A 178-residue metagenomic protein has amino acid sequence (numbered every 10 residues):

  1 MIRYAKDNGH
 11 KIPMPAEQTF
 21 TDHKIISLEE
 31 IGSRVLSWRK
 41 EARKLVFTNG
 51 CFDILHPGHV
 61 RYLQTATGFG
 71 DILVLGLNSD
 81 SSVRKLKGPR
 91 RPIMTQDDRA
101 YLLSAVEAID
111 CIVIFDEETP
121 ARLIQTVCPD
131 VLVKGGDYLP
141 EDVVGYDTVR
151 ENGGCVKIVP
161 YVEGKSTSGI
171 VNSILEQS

Functional and structural regions predicted by a protein language model:
I2-S178: Nucleotidyltransferase catalytic core that binds NTPs
